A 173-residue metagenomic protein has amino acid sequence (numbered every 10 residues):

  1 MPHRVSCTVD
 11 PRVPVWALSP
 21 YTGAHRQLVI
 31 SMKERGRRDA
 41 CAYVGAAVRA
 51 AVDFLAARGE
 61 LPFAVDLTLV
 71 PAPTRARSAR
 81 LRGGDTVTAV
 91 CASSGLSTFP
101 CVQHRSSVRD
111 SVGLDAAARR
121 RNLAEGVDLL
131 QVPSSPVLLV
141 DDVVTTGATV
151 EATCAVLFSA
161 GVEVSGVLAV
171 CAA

Functional and structural regions predicted by a protein language model:
M1-A173: Glycine-rich phosphate/pyrophosphate-handling loop used in enzymes and phosphotransfer proteins
